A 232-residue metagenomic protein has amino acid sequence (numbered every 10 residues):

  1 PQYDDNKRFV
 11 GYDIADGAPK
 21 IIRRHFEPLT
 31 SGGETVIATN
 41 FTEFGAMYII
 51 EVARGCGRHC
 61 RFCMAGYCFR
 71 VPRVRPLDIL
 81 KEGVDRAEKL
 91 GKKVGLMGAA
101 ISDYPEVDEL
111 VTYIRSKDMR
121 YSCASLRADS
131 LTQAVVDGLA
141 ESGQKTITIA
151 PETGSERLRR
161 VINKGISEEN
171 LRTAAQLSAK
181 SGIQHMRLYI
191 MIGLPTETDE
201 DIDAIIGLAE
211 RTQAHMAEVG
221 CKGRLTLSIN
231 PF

Functional and structural regions predicted by a protein language model:
P1-A65, R70-D78: Acidic, low-complexity intrinsically disordered segments
P1-Q2, I229-F232: Short, conserved secondary-structure transition motifs
E82-N230: Conserved SAM/AdoMet-binding glycine-rich loop
